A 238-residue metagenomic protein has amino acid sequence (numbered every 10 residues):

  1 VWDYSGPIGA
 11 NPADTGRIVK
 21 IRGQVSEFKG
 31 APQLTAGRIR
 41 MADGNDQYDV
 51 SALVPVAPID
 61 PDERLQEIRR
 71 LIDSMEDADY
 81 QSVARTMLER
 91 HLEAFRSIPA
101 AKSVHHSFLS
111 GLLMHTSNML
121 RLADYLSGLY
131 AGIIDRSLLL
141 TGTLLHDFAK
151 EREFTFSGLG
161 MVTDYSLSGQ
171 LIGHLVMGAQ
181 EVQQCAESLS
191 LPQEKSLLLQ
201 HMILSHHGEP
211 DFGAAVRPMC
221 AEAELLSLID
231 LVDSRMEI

Functional and structural regions predicted by a protein language model:
V1-D3: OB-fold (S1/OB) nucleic-acid-binding surfaces
S5-R22: Short nucleic-acid-contacting surface segments enriched for D/E, G, S/T with interspersed K/R
G16, M119, G178: Conserved RecA-like P-loop NTPase ATPase core
Q24-K29: Short, charged beta-turn/beta-strand-edge "cap" motif at the junction between a beta-strand and an adjacent loop
A31-P99, M177: Extended, charge-rich, solvent-exposed interface segments
V50-V56, H106-L109, S166-Q170: A ubiquitous short alpha-helical element
Y80-A123, F148-A149, E153: A short mid-domain helix/strand-loop element embedded in enzyme catalytic domains that forms or borders the active-site
V104, M114, Y125-E237: Divalent metal-dependent catalytic cores for phosphoryl transfer on phosphate-bearing substrates
